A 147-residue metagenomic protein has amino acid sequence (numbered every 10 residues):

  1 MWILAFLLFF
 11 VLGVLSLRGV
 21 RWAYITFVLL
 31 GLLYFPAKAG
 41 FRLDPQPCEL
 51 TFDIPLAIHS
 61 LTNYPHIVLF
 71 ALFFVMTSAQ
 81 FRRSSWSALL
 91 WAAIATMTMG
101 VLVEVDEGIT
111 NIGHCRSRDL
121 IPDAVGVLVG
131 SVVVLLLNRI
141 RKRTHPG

Functional and structural regions predicted by a protein language model:
M1-L120, A124, L128-G147: Bulky hydrophobic segments
